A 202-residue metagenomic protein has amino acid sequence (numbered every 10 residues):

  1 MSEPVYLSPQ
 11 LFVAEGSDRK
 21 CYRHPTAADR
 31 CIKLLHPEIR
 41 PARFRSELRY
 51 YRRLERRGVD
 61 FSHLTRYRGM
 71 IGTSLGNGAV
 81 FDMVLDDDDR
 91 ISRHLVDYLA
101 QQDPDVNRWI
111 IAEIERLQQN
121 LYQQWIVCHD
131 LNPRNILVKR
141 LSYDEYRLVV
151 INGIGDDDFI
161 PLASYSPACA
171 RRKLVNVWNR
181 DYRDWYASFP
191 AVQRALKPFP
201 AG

Functional and structural regions predicted by a protein language model:
M1-L11, Y182, F189: Juxta-kinase regulatory segment immediately upstream of eukaryotic protein kinase catalytic domains
M1-L7, Y51, Q118-Y122: Short Pro/Gly-enriched beta-strand edge/turn motifs at strand-loop
Y6-R57, S166-L174: ATP-binding glycine-rich loop module of kinase domains
R23-H24, L34, G69, M83 (+1 more regions): Conserved hydrophobic "DFG−1" position in protein kinase catalytic cores
C31-P37, D82, N152-I154: Active-site ExK catalytic segment of metal-dependent nucleases
F61-I110: Conserved structural core of kinase catalytic domains
Q101-N107, E113, N120-I126, K139-G202: C-lobe/activation-segment region of protein kinase-like
W125, H129-N135: Conserved catalytic-loop position in the HRD/HxD motif
